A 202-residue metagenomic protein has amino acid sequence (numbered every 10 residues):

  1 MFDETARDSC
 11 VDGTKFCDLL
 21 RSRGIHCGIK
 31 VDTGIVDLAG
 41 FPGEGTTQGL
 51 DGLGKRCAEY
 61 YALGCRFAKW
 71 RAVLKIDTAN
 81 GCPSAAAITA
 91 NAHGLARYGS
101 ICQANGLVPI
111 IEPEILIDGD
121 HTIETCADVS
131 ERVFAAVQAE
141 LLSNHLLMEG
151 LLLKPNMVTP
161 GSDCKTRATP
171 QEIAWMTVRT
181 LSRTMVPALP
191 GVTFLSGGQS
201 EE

Functional and structural regions predicted by a protein language model:
M1-L63, I76, T166, P170 (+5 more regions): Alpha/beta catalytic barrel-like cores
S22-C27, L63-R66, Q103-P109, L142-L151 (+1 more regions): Short, well-ordered coil/turn segments that N-cap beta-strands
G34-L38, L74-G81, L116-D120, P160: Conserved radical SAM core fold
P42-A58, P83-Y98, R132: Glycine-rich anion/phosphate-binding loops
W70, I111, L153: Conserved, mostly hydrophobic/aromatic
I76-A90, H121-T125, Q199-E202: Active-site-adjacent beta->alpha loops and helix N-cap segments on the catalytic face of soluble alpha/beta enzymes
A87-I110, E114, D118, I123-D128: Active-site acidic/histidine proton-transfer and metal-coordination neighborhood in alpha/beta enzyme cores
H121-E202: Active-site capping/gating regions of soluble enzymes
